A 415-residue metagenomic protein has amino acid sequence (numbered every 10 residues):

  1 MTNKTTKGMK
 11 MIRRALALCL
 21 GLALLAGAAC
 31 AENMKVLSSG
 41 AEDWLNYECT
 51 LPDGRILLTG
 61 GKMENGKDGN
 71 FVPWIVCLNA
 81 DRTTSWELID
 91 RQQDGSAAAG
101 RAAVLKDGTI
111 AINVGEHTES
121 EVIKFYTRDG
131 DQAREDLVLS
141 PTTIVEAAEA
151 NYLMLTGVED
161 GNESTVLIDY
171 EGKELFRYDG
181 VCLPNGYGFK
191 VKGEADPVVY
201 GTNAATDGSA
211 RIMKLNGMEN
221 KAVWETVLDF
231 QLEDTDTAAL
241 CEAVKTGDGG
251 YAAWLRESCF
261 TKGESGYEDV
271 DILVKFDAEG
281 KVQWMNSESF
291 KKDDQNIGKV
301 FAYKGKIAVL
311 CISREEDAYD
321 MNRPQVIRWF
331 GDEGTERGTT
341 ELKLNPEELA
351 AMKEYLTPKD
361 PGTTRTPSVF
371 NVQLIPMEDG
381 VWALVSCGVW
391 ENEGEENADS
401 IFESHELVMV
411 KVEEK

Functional and structural regions predicted by a protein language model:
C30-K62: An edge-strand/N-cap motif at the start of beta-rich repeat modules
E32-W44, W74, T83-Q92, Q132-V138 (+4 more regions): Aromatic (tryptophan-biased) beta-strands that constitute blades/sheets of beta-rich domains
E42-C49, G95-V104, V138-A148, V181-K192 (+4 more regions): Repeated scaffold domains used in trafficking and secretory/extracellular systems, primarily beta-propellers
D53-G54, D107-G108, A150-N151, E194-P197 (+3 more regions): Short coil/turn segments that connect the beta-strands within blades of beta-propeller domains
L58-K62, I112-E116, L155-V158, V199-A204 (+3 more regions): Recurrent small/Gly-Pro-centered beta-turn motifs in extracellular repeat architectures
G66-F71, E116-S120, V158-N162, A204-S209 (+3 more regions): Short, solvent-exposed loop/turn segments at conserved positions within beta-propeller repeat blades
V72-V76, E121-K124, E163-V166, S209-M213 (+3 more regions): A short loop-to-beta-strand structural motif that recurs across blades of beta-propeller domains
V372-K415: Blade-level signature of beta-propeller repeat domains, shared across WD40, Kelch, NHL, RCC1 and BNR/Asp-box propellers
